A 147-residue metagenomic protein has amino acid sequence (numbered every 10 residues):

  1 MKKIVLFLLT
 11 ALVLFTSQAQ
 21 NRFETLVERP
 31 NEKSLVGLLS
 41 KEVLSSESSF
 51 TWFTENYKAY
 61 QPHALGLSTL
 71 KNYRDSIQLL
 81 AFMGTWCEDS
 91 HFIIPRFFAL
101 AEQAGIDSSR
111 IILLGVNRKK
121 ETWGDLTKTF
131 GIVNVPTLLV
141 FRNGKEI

Functional and structural regions predicted by a protein language model:
M1-F23: Bacterial Sec-dependent N-terminal signal peptides
Q20-Y73: Non-globular targeting/processing and membrane-anchoring segments
D75-T85: Short active-site neighborhood of thiol/selenol oxidoreductases, capturing the structured segment around
A81-F82, S108-T122: Thiol-based oxidoreductase modules, predominantly thioredoxin-like and allied folds used for disulfide exchange
T85-P95: Conserved redox-active cysteine motifs that mediate thiol-disulfide chemistry, especially di-cysteine Cys-X(1-2)-Cys
Q103-D107: Short helix-capping segments at alpha-helix termini
V135-I147: A short, hydrophobic beta-strand/beta-hairpin element that forms part of a small beta-sheet core
